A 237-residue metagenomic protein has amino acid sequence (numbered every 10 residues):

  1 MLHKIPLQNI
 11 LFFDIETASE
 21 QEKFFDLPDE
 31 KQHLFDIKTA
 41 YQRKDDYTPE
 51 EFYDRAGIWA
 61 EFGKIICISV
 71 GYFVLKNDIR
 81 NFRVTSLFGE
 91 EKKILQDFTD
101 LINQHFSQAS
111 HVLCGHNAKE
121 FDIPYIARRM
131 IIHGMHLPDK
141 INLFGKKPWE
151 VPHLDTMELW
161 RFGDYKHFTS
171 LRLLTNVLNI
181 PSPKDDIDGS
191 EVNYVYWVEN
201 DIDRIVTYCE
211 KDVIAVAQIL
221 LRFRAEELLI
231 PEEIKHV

Functional and structural regions predicted by a protein language model:
M1-D100, Q104: Conserved RNase H-like, two-metal-ion catalytic cores of nucleic-acid enzymes
K4-Q8, G63-F88, F106-T207, K211-I234: Metal-dependent phosphoesterase core characteristic of DEDDh/y 3'-5' exonuclease domains
V237: TRNA-binding/sensing appendages of the translation machinery
